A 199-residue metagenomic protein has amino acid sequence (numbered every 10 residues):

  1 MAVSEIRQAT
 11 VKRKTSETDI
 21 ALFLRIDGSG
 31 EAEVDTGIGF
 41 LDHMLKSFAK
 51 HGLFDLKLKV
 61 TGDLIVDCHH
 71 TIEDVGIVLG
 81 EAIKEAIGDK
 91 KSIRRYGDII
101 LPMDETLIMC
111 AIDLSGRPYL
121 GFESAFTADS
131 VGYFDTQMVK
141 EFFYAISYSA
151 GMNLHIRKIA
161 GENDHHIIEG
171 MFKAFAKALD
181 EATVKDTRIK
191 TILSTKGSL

Functional and structural regions predicted by a protein language model:
A2-L199: N-terminal intrinsically disordered, cationic/polar leader segments that include organellar targeting peptides
